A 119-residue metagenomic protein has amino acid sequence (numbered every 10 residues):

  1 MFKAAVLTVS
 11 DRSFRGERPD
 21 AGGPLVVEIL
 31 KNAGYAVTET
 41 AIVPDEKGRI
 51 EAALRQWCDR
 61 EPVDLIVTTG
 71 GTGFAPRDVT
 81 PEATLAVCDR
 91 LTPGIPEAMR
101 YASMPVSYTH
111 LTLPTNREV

Functional and structural regions predicted by a protein language model:
F2-D45: Glycine-rich phosphate/diphosphate-binding loop of Rossmann-like nucleotide-binding domains
R18, T72-A75, P96: Gly/Ser/Thr-rich beta-alpha loop segments that engage phosphate groups in nucleotides
P19, E46-E51, M104-Y108: A general structural motif
D20, P24, K47, D78 (+2 more regions): Electropositive phosphate-/nucleotide-binding environments in soluble metabolic enzymes
K31, E39-T68, G73-V87: N-terminal small/polar loop signature for handling phosphorylated ligands or for N-terminal nucleophile
L85-P105: Short, acidic/small-residue loops that bind anionic groups at enzyme active sites
T109-P114: Conserved small/polar residues in nucleotide/adenosyl-binding loops
R117: C-terminal binding/interaction regions
